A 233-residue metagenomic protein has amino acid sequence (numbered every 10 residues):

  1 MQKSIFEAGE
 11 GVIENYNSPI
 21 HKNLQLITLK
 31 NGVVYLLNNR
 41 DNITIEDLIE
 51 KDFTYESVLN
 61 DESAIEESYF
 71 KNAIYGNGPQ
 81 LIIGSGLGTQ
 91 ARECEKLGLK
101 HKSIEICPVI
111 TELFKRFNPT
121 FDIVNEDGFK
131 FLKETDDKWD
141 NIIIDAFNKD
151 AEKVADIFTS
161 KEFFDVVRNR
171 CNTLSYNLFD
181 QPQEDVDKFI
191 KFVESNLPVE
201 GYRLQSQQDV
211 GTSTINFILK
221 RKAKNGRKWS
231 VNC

Functional and structural regions predicted by a protein language model:
M1-T44: N-terminal auxiliary segments of SAM/dcSAM-dependent transferases
Q2-K3, D61-E194, P198-I218: The AdoMet/dcAdoMet-binding core of the Class I SAM-like
A8-E10, N31, N77, E200 (+2 more regions): Feature targets compositionally biased, intrinsically disordered low-complexity regions with long contiguous runs
L26-T54, N60-A73: S-adenosyl-L-methionine
N38, L219-R221: Hydrophobic side chains in beta-strands
K222-C233: Flexible, glycine-/basic-rich loop-and-beta segments that form/coincide with the SAM-dependent methyltransferase
